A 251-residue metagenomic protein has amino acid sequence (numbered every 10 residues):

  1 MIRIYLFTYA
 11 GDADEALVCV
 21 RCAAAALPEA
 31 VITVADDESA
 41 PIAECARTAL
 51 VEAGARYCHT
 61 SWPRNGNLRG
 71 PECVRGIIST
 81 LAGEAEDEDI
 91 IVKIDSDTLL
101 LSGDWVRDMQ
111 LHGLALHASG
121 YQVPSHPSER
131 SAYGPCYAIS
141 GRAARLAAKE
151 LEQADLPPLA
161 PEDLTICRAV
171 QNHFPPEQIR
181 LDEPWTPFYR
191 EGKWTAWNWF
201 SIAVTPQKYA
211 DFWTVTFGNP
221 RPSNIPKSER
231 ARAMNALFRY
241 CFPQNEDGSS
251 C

Functional and structural regions predicted by a protein language model:
M1-I2, D87-E88, L114: Local beta-strand N-terminus motif with an aromatic residue
M1-R21: N-proximal low-complexity "stem/linker" segments adjacent to membrane-targeting elements
E15, A154-C251: C-terminal catalytic/acceptor-binding lobe
R21-A30: Short, acidic, metal-binding catalytic loop of nucleotide-sugar glycosyltransferases
D36-E38: Acidic ATP/Mg2+-coordinating residue in the GHKL
P41-E88: Active-site-proximal specificity loops/subdomain of glycosyltransferases
N65-P71, I94, T98-H173, W185-T186: Conserved catalytic core of nucleotide-sugar-dependent glycosyltransferases
I91: Short aromatic/hydrophobic "clamp" motif used to bind/position activated sugar donors
